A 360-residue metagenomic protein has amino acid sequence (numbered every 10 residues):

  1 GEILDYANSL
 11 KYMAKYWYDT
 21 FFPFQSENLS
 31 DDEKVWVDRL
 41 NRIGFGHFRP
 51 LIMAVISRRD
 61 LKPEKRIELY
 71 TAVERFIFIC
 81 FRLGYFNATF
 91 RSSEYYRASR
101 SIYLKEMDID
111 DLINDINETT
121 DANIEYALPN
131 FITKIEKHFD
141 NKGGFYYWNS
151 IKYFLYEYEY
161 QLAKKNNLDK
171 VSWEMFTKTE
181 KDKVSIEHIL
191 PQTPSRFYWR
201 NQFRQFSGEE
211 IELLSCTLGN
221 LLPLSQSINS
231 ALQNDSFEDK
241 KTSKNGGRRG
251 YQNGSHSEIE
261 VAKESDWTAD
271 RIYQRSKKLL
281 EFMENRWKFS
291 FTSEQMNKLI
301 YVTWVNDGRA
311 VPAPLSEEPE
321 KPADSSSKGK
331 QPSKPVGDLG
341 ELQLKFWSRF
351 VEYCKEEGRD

Functional and structural regions predicted by a protein language model:
G1, A323, E357-D360: Short, intrinsically disordered, charge-balanced linker/junction segments flanking boundaries in proteins
G1-Y160, A262-E264, R286-F289, S293 (+1 more regions): A cross-family structural signal marking well-folded subdomains
W36-G44, I56-K65, L83, N87 (+7 more regions): Conserved aromatic-histidine-acidic binding/catalytic patches
R49, M53, Y70, E74 (+4 more regions): Short, well-ordered alpha-helical packing segments
I113-A262, L279-L280: Betabetaalpha-Me/HNH-type nuclease active-site subdomain
Q226, S230-P322: TerminUS-proximal long segments
L315-P332, L339: C-terminal regulatory or interaction extensions
G329-D360: Polyanion-binding interface signature
